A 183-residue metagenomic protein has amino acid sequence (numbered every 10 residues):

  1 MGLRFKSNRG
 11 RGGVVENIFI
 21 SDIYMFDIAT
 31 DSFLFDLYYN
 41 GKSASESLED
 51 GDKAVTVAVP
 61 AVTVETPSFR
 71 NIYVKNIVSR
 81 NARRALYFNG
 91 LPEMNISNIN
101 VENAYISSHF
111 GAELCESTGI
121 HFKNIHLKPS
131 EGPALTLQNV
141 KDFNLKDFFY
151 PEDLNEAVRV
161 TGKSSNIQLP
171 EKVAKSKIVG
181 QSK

Functional and structural regions predicted by a protein language model:
M1-K183: Extracellular/periplasmic carbohydrate-active domains that bind, remodel, or depolymerize complex polysaccharides
